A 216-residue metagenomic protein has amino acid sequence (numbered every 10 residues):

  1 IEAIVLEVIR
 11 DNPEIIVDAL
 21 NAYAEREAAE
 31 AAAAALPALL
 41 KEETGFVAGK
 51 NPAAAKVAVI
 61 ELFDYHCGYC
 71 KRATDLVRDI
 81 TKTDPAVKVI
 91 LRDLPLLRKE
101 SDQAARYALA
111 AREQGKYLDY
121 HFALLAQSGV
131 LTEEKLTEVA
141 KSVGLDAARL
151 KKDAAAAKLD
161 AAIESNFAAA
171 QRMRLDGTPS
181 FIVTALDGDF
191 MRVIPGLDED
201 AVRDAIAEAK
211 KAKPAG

Functional and structural regions predicted by a protein language model:
I1-K99, D160-R174, D204, E208-G216: Extracytoplasmic thiol/disulfide redox context detector
L6, R10, N21-A24, L125-G129 (+2 more regions): Short amphipathic alpha-helical surface patches that mediate protein-protein
R10, E14, G68-K71, R98-D102 (+5 more regions): Soluble non-cytosolic domains of exported or imported proteins
P13, V17-N21, D119-A123, R149-D153: Surface-exposed patches in mature extracellular/periplasmic domains of secreted proteins
L62-D64, R92-P95, A123-L125, T184-A185 (+1 more regions): Active-site-proximal beta-strand/loop segments in catalytic clefts of secreted hydrolases
C67-C70, Y107, L150: Hydrophobic packing within well-folded, soluble alpha/beta domains
K82-K141: Structural microenvironment flanking redox-active thiols in thiol-disulfide oxidoreductases
E138-G216: C-terminal cap of thioredoxin/glutaredoxin-like
